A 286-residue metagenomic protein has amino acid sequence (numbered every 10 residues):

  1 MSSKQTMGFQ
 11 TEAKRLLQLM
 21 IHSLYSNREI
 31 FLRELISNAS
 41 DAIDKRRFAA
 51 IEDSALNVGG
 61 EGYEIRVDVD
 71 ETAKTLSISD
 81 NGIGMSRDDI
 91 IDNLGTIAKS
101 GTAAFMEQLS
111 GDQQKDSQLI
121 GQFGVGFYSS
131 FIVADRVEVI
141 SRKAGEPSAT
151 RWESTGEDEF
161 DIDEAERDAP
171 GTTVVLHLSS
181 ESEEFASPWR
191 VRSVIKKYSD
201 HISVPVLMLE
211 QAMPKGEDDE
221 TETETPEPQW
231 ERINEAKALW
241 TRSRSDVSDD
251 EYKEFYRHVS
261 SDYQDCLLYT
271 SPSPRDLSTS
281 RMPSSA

Functional and structural regions predicted by a protein language model:
M1, G60, M213-E227: Intrinsically disordered, low-complexity linkers and terminal tails enriched in Pro/Gly and often acidic or mixed-charge
M1-S180, E184-F185, S193: GHKL (Bergerat-fold) ATPase N-terminal catalytic module, capturing the glycine-rich phosphate-binding loop and acidic
I120-F123, Y256-L267: Phosphate-interacting basic helix/loop segments used at nucleotide- and nucleic-acid interfaces
S148-T150, S187-P188, Y198, C266: Accessory interaction regions appended to the cores of large information-processing enzymes
E159-K215, R232-I233, K237-S260: ATP-binding catalytic core of ATPases
Y269-D276: Conserved small/polar residues in nucleotide/adenosyl-binding loops
M282-A286: Hydrophobic alpha-helical segments, chiefly the membrane-spanning helices and signal/signal-anchor peptides
